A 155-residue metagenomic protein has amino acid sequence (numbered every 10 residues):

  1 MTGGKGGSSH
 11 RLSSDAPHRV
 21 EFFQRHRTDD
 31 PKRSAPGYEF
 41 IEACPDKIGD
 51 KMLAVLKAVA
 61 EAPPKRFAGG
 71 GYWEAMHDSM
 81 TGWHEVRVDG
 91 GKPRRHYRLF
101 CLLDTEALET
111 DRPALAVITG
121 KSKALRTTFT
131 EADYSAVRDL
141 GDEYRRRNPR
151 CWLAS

Functional and structural regions predicted by a protein language model:
M1-R95, T105-A114, K121-S155: Basic, Lys/Arg-enriched alpha-helical interface segments
